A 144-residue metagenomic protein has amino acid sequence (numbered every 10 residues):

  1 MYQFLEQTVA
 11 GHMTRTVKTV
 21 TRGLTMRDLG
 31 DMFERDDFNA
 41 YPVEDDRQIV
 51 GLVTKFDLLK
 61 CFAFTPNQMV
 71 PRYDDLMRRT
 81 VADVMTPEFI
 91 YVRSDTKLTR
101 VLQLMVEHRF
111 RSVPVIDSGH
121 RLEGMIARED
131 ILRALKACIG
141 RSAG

Functional and structural regions predicted by a protein language model:
M1-T16, T54-I90, K97, L102-V106 (+2 more regions): Tandem CBS (Bateman) regulatory domains
V20-D37, V43-E44, Y91-R109, I116 (+1 more regions): The conserved cystathionine-beta-synthase
F33-D36, Y41-D57, M105, V113-D130: A glycine-centered beta-loop-beta connector
